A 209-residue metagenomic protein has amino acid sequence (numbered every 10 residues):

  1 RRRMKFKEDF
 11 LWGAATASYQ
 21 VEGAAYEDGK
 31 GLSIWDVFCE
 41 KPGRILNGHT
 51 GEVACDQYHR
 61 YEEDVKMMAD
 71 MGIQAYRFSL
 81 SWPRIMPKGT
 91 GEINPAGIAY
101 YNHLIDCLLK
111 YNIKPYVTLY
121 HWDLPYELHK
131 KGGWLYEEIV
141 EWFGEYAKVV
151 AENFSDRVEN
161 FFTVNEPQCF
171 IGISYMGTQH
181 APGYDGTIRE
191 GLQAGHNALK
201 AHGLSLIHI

Functional and structural regions predicted by a protein language model:
R1, T16, H129: Residue-level signal for pocket-adjacent positions within structured domains
M4-N94, I98, L104-C107: N-terminal structural segment of carbohydrate-active enzymes
V65-L204: Substrate-binding cleft and catalytic face of glycoside hydrolase catalytic domains, especially the flexible beta-alpha
I207-I209: Conserved small/polar residues in nucleotide/adenosyl-binding loops
